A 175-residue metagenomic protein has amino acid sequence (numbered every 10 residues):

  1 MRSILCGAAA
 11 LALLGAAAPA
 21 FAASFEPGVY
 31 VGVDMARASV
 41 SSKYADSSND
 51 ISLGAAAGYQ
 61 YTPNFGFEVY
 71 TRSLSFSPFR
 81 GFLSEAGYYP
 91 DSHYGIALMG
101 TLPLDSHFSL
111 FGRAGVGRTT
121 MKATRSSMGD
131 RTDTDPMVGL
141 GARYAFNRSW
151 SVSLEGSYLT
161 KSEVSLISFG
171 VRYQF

Functional and structural regions predicted by a protein language model:
M1-G28: Cleavable N-terminal export/targeting peptides
F25, G58-P63, L102-S106, Y144-R148 (+1 more regions): Outer-membrane beta-barrel strand-turn architecture
P27, S47-L53, Y88-Y94, T132-V138 (+1 more regions): Residues that define the transmembrane beta-barrel architecture of outer-membrane proteins
V29, N64-V69, H107-L110, Y144-L154: Repeated loop/turn-to-beta-strand initiation elements of outer-membrane beta-barrel proteins
V33, A55-Y59, I96-G100, A114-V116 (+2 more regions): Residues on the lipid-exposed face of transmembrane beta-strands in outer-membrane beta-barrel proteins
M35-S41, I51, Y61, T71-S77 (+3 more regions): Transmembrane beta-strands of outer-membrane beta-barrel pores
S41-A45, G81-G87, K122-D130, E155-S157: Extracellular loop and loop/strand-boundary signature of outer-membrane beta-barrel proteins
S73-R80, T134, Y144-F175: Predominantly the C-terminal beta-signal and adjacent terminal strand-loop region of outer-membrane beta-barrel
